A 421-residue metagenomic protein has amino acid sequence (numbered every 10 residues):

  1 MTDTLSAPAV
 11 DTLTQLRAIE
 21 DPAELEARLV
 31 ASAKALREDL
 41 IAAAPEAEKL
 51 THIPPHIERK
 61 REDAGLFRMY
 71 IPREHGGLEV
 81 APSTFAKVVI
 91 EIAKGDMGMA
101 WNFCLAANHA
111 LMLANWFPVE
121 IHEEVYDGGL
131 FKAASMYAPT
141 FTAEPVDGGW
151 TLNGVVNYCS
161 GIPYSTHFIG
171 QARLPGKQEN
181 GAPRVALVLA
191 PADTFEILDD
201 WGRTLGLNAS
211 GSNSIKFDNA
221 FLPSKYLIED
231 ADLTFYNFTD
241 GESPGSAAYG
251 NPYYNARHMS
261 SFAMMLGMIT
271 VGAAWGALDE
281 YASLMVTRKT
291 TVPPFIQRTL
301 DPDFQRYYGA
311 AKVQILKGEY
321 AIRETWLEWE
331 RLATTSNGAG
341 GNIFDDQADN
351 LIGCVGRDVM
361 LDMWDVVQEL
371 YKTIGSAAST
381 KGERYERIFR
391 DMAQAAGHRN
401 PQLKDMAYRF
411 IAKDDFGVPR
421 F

Functional and structural regions predicted by a protein language model:
T2-P22, M406-F421: Intrinsic disorder at enzyme termini
L13-R17, R28-A33, A42, E48-L50 (+1 more regions): N-terminal-proximal low-complexity accessory segments that begin disordered and transition into the first
K34, M268, G272-W275, D279 (+4 more regions): Generic structural signal for well-ordered, non-transmembrane alpha-helical segments in soluble/cytosolic regions
I41, P45-E48, L316-D358, Q368-S376: C-terminal helix-coil-helix/basic helical segment that borders enzyme active sites and/or dimer interfaces and provides
H52-D63, F67-T166, G176-A186: Glycine-rich flavin
G149-L222: FAD-binding subdomain of flavoenzyme oxidoreductases
L205, S212-I315: Glycine-rich beta->alpha junctions and the first turn(s) of the following alpha-helix
I374-F421: Glycine-rich phosphate/cofactor-binding loops in nucleotide/flavin-utilizing enzymes
